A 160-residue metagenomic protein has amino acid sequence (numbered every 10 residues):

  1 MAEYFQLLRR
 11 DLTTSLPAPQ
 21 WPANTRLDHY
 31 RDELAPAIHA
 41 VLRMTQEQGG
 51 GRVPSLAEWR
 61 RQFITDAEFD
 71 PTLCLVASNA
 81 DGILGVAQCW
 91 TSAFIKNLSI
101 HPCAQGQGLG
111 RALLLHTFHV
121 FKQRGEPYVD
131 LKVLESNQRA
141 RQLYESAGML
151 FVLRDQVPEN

Functional and structural regions predicted by a protein language model:
M1-A2, R111, E135-L153, E159-N160: Conserved active-site alpha-helix within GNAT-family acetyltransferase domains
M1-N24, P158: Acyl-donor-binding surface of acyltransferase catalytic domains
R26, K96, V129: Conserved Rossmann-like nucleotide-binding pocket used by diverse enzymes that bind dinucleotide cofactors
R26-A40: A short beta-loop-alpha structural element at the N-terminal edge of CoA-dependent acyl/N-acetyltransferase catalytic
G50-L84: Active-site rim helix/loop that mediates acceptor-substrate recognition in acyltransferases
V76, D81-S99: Conserved beta-strand in the GNAT
I100, G106-Q123, Q142-S146: Conserved acetyl-CoA-binding loop-helix of GNAT-fold acetyltransferases
F121-K132: Conserved GNAT acetyl-CoA-binding A-motif
